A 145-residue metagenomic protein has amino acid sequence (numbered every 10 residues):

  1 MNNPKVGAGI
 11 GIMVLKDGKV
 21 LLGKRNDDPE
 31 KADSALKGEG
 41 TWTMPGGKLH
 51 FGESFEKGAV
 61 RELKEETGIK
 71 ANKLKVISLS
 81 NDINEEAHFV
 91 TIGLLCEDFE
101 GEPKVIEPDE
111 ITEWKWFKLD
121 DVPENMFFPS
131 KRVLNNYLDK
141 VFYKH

Functional and structural regions predicted by a protein language model:
M1-L22, D28-P29, P45-K48, L79 (+1 more regions): Conserved N-terminal beta-strand and adjoining loop/helix that marks the start of the Nudix/MutT-like hydrolase domain
P4, D82-E86, P108-D109: A short beta-turn/loop motif at secondary-structure boundaries
G7, L15, K37-M44, A71 (+1 more regions): Short connector loops at helix/strand junctions that flank enzyme active sites, especially segments positioning acidic
K19-E65: Conserved Nudix-box catalytic region and its N-terminal flanking loop in Nudix hydrolases and closely related
W42, V105-L138: NUDIX/MutT-family hydrolases
K70-S78: A short coil-to-beta-strand element that immediately follows conserved catalytic motifs
S80-P103, K115, Y137-L138: Active-site-adjacent beta-strand/loop module that shapes the phosphate/pyrophosphate-binding cleft
F142-H145: Acidic/histidine-enriched, glycine/proline-rich intrinsically disordered or flexible terminal extensions
